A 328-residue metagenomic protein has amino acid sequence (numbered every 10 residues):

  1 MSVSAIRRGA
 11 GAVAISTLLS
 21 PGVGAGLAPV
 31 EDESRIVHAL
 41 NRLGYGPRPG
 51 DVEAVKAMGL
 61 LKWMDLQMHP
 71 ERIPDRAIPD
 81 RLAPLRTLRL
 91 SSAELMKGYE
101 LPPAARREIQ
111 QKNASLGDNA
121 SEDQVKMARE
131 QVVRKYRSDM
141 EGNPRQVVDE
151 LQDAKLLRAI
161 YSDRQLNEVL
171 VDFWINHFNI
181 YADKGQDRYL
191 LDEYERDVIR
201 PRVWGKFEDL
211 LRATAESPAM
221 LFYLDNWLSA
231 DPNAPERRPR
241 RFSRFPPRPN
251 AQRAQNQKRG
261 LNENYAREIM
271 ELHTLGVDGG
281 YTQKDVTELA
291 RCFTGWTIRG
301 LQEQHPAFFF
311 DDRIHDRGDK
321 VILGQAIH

Functional and structural regions predicted by a protein language model:
M1-V13: Bacterial N-terminal signal peptides that target proteins for export
G11-P21: Bacterial N-terminal signal peptides
L27-R35, Y161-L166, G260, G280-Y281: Structural motif
A28-A57, L61: Mature N-terminal segment immediately following signal peptide/propeptide cleavage in secreted/periplasmic
S34-L43, D163-Y181, V203-F222, F293-T294: Hydrophobic/aromatic-rich, well-ordered segments within soluble, folded domains that form packed cores
P49-F173, H177, A182-R202, Y223-W227 (+1 more regions): N-terminal accessory alpha/beta regions
V132-R137, R145, L151-Q152, D187-H328: Active-site substrate-binding loop specific to GH73 endo-beta-N-acetylglucosaminidase modules in bacterial autolysins
